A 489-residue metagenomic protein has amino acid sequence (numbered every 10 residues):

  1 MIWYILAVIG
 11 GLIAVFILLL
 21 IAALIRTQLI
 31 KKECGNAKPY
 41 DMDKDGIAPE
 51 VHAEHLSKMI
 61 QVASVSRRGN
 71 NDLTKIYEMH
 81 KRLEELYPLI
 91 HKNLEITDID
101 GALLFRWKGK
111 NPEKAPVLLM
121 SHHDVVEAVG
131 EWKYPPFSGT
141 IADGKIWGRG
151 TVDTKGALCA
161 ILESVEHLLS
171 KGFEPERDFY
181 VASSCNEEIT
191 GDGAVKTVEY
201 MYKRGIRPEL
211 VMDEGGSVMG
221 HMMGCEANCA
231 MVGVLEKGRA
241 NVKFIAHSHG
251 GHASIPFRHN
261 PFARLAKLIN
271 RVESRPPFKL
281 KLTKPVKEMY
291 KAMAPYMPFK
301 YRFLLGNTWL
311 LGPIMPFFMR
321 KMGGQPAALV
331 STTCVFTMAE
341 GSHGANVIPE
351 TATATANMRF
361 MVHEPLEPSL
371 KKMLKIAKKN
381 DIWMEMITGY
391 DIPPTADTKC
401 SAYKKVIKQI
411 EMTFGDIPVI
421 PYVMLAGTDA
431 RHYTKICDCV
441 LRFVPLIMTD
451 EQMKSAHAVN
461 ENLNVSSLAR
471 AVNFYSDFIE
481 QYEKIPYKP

Functional and structural regions predicted by a protein language model:
W3-I47, E54, H91-N93, G216-L235 (+2 more regions): Metal-dependent amide/peptide-bond hydrolase catalytic core, centered on the "pita-bread" metallohydrolase fold
F16-R149, L168-R177: Acidic/His- and Gly-rich active-site-bordering loop/insert found across diverse amide/peptide-bond hydrolases
M59-V65, L86-L89, S164-H167, K171 (+4 more regions): Structured segments of extracytoplasmic/periplasmic soluble domains in secreted or envelope-associated proteins
I96-D98, G150-T154, V423-A426: Active-site nucleophile and cofactor-binding loops and adjacent substrate-binding regions of central metabolic enzymes
A115-P116, R177, I206-E209, N380 (+2 more regions): Loop/turn elements at helix/coil->beta-strand transitions in domains of secreted/extracellular proteins
M120-H122, S183, M212-E214, I245 (+1 more regions): Short beta-strand segments
I146, V152-M231: Acidic/histidine-rich catalytic neighborhood of metal-dependent amide-processing enzymes
